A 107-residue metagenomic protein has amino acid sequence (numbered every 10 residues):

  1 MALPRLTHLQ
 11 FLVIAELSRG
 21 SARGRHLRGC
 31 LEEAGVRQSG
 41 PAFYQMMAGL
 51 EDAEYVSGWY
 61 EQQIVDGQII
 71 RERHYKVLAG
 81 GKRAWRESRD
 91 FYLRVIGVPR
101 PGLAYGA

Functional and structural regions predicted by a protein language model:
A2-A42: N-terminal helix-turn-helix DNA-binding core of bacterial DNA-binding proteins
L6, Q68-I70: Short coil/turn motifs at beta-sheet boundaries
G29, E51-D52: Alpha-helical residues within the helix-turn-helix
Y44-A48: Short, hydrophobic-biased segments on the C-terminal half of alpha helices that form "recognition helices"
A53-Q68: Beta-hairpin "wing" of winged helix-turn-helix
G80-A107: Amphipathic alpha-helical dimerization/coiled-coil segments that flank or bridge DNA-binding/regulatory modules
